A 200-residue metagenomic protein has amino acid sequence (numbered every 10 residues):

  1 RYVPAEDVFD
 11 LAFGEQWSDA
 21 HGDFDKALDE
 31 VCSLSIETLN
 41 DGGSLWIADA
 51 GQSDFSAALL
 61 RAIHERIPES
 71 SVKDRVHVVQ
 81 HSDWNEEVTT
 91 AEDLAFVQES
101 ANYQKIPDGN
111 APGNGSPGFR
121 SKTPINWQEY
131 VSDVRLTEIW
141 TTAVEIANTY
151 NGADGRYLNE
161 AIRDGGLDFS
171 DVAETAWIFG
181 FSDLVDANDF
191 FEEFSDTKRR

Functional and structural regions predicted by a protein language model:
R1-R200: N-terminal acidic, glycine/proline-rich low-complexity segments
